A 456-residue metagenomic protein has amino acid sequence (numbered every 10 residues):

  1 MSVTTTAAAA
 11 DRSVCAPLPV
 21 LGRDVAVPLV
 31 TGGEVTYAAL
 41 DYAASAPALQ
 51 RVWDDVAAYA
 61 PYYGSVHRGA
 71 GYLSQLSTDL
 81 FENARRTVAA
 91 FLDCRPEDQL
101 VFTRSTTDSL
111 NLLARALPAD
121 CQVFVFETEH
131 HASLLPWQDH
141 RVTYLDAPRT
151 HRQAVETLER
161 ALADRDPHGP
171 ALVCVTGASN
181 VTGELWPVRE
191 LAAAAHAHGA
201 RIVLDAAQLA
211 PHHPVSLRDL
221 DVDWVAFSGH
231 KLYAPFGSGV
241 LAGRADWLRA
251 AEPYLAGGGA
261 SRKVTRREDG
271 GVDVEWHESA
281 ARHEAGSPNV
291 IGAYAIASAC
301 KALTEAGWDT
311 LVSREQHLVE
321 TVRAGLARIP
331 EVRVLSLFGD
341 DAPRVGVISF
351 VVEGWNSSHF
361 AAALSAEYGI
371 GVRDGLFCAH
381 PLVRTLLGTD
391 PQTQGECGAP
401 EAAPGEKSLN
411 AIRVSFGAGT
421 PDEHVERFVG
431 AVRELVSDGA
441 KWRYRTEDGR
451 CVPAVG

Functional and structural regions predicted by a protein language model:
M1-G456: Pyridoxal 5′-phosphate
